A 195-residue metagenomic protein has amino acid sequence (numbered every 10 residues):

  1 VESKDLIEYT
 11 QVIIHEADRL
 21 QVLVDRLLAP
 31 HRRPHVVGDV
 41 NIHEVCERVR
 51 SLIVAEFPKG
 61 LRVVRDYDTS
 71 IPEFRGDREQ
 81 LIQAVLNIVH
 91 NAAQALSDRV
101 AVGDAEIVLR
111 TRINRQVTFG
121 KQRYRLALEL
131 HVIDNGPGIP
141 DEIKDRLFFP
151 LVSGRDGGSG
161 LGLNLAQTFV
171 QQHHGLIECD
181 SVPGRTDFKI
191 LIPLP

Functional and structural regions predicted by a protein language model:
V1-P195: Core catalytic ATP-binding domain of two-component histidine kinases
